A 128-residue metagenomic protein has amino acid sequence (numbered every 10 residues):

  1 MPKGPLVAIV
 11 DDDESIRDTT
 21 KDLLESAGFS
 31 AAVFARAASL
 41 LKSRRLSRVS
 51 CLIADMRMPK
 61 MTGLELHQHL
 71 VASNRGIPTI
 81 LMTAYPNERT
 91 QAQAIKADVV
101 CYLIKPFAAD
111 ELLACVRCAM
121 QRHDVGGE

Functional and structural regions predicted by a protein language model:
E14-A32: Two-component/phosphorelay signaling modules centered on CheY-like receiver
V33-C51: Acidic, metal-coordinating helix/loop segments flanking the phosphotransfer/catalytic sites of two-component signaling
A35-R36, T62-L66: Acidic catalytic/metal-coordinating carboxylates
M58: Receiver (REC) domain active-site loop signature in two-component systems and cognate sites in sensor histidine kinases
E65, P86-C101: Alpha4 helix (beta4-alpha4-beta5 surface) of REC/receiver domains from two-component response regulators
R89, F107-R117: C-terminal output helix
R117-E128: The C-terminal output helix
